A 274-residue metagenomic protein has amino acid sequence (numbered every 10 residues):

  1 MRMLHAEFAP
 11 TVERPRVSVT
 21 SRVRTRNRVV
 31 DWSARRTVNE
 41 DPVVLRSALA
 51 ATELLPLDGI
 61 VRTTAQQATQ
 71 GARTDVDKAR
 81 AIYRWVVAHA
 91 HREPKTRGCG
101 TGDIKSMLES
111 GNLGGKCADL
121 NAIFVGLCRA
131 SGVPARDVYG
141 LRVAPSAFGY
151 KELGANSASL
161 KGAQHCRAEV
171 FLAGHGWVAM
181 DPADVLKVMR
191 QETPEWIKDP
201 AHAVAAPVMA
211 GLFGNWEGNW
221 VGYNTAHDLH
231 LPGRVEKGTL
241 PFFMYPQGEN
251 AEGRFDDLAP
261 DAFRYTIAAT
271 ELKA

Functional and structural regions predicted by a protein language model:
M1-T20: A surface-exposed beta-strand-loop module
P10, V23-N27, L172: Non-catalytic surface loops within mature trypsin-like serine protease
P15-V17, S21-A34, N39-G115, V125-G126 (+2 more regions): Secondary-structure boundary elements
S33-V43, G100, I104, K151-A155 (+3 more regions): Generic alpha-helical propensity signal that fires on short helical segments and nearby coil/disordered stretches
V44, M107-G111, G149-L153, T193 (+1 more regions): Short alpha-helical interface elements
A122-V235: Hydrophobic/aromatic-rich core segments of domains that either
P207-A274: Low-complexity, Gly/Ser/Thr/Pro-rich intrinsically disordered linker/tail segments
